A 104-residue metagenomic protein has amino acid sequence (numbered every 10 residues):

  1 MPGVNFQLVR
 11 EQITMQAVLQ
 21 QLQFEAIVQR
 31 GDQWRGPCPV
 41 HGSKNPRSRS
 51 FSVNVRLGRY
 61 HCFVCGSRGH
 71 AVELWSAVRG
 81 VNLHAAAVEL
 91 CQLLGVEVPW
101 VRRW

Functional and structural regions predicted by a protein language model:
M1-W104: N-terminal structured subdomain of primase-like DNA metabolism proteins
